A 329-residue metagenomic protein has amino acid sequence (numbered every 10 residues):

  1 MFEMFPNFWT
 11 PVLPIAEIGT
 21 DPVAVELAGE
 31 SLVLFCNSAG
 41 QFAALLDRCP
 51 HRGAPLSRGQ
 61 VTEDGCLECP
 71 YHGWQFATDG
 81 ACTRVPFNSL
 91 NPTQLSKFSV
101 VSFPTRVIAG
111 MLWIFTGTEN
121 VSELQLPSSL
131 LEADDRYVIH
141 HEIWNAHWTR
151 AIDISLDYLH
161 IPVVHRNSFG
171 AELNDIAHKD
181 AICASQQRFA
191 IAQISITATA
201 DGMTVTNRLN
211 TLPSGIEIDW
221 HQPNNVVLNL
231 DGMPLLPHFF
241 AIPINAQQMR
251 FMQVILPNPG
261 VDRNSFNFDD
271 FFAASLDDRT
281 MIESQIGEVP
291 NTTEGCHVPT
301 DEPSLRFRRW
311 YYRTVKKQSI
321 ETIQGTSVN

Functional and structural regions predicted by a protein language model:
M1-P6: A boundary/linker detector
P11-R136, N329: Rieske [2Fe-2S] iron-sulfur-binding domain
S122-N329: C-terminal catalytic domain of Rieske-type non-heme iron oxygenases
